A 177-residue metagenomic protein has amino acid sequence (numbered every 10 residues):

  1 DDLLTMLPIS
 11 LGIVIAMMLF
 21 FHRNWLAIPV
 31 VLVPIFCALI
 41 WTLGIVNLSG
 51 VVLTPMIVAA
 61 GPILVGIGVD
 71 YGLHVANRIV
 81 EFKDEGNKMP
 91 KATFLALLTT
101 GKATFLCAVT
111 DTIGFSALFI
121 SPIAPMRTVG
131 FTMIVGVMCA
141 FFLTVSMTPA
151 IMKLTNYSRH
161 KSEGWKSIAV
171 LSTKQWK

Functional and structural regions predicted by a protein language model:
D1-K177: Membrane-embedded transmembrane helical bundles of large multi-pass transporters/channels
